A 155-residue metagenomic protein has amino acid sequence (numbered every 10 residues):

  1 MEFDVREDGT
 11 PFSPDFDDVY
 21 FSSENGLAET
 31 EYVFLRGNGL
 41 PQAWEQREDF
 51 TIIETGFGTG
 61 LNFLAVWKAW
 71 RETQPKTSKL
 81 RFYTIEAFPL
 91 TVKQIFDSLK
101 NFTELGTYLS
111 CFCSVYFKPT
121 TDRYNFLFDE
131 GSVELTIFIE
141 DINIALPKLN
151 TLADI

Functional and structural regions predicted by a protein language model:
M1-I53, L61, W67-E104, G131: Rossmann-like AdoMet
D49, A153-D154: Local beta-strand N-terminus motif with an aromatic residue
G58: Conserved glycine-rich SAM-binding loop
K76, N150-L152: Alpha-helix termination/capping residues and helix-transition junctions
Q94-N150: S-adenosyl-L-methionine
